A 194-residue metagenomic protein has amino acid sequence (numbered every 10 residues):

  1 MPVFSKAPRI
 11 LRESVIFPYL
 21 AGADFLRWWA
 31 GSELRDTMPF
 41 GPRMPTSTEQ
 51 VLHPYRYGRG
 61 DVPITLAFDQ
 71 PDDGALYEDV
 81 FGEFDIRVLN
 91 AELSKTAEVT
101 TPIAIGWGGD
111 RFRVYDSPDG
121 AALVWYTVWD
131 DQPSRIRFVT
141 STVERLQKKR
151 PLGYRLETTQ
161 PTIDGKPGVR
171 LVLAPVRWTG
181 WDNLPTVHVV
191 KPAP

Functional and structural regions predicted by a protein language model:
P2-A121, Y126: Pan-zinc metallopeptidase signature
G108-P194: C-terminal soluble interaction/assembly domains
